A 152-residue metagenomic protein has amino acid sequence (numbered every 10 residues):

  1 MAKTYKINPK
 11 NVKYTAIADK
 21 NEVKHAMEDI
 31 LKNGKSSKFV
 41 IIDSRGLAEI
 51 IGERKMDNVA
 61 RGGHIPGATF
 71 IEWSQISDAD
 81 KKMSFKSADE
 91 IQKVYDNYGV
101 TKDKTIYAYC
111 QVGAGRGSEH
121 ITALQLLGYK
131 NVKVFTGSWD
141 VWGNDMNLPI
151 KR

Functional and structural regions predicted by a protein language model:
M1-V40, L47-R152: Rhodanese-like catalytic fold shared by cysteine-dependent sulfurtransferases and DSP/PTP-type phosphatases
